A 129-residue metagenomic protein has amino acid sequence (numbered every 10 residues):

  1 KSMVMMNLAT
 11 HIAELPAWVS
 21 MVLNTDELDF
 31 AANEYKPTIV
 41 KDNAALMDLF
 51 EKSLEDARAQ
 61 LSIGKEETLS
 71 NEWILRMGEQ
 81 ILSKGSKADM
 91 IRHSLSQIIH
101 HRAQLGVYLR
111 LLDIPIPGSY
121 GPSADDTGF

Functional and structural regions predicted by a protein language model:
K1-E34, L75-F129: Short, contiguous alpha-helical
M21, D26-G64: Helix-adjacent hinge/juxtasegments
I39-F50, T68-N71, A88-R92, D125: Short alpha-helical interface patches
A59, I63-E66, V107, I114: Alpha-helix capping at helix-to-loop junctions
I63-G78: Acidic catalytic patch
